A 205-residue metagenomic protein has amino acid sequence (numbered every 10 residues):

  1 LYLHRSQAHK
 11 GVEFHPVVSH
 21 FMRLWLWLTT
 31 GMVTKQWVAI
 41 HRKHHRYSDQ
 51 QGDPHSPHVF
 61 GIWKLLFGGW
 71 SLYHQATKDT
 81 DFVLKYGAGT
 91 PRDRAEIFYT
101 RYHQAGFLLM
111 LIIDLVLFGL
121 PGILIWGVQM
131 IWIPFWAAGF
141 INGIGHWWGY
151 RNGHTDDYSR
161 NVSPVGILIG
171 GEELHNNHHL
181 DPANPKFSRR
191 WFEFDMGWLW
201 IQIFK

Functional and structural regions predicted by a protein language model:
L1-F140, I144, N184-K205: Non-catalytic, topology-defining segments of multipass membrane proteins
Y86-R94, W148, N152-L174, H178-D181: Active-site-proximal inter-transmembrane loops
